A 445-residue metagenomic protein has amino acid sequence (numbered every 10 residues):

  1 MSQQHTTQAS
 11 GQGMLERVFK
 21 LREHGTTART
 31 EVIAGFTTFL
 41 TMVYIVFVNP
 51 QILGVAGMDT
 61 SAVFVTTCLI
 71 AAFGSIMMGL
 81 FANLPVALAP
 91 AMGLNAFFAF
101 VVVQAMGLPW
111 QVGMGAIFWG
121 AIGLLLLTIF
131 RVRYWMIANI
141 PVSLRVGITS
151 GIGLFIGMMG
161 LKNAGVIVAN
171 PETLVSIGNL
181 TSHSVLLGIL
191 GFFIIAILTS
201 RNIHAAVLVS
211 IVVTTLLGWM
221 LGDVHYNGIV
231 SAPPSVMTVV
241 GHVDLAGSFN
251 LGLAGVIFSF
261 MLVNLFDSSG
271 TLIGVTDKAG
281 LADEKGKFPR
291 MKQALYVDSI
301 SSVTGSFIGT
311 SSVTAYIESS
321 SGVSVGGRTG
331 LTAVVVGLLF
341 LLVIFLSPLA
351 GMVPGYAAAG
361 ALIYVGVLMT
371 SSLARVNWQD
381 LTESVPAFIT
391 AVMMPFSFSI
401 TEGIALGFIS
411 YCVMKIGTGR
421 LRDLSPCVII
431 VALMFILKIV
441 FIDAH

Functional and structural regions predicted by a protein language model:
S2-A62, L174-I177, L208-K292, L433-L437: Helix-loop-helix hairpins and the membrane-proximal interhelical loops of multi-pass alpha-helical transport proteins
S2-Q3, A71-M92, I122: Juxtamembrane transmembrane-helix boundary signature
G11-I45, N49, I70, A91-T149 (+1 more regions): Helix-loop-helix junctions within the multi-pass membrane cores of secondary transporters/permeases
V32, I52, M136, A205 (+3 more regions): Residue-level signature of catalytic and energy-coupling elements of molecular machines, predominantly ATP/GTP-dependent
Q51-V63, V101-V112, L251-A254, P354 (+1 more regions): Helix-coil boundary and interhelical linker segments in multi-pass alpha-helical membrane proteins
A56-I76: Loop-to-helix transition at the N-terminal end of transmembrane alpha-helices
G74-A87, A196-N202, F260-D267, D298-I308 (+3 more regions): Transmembrane alpha-helix interface/packing and boundary motifs in multi-pass membrane proteins, characterized by
M106-L216, M220, V224, V334-H445: Membrane-embedded alpha-helical modules
